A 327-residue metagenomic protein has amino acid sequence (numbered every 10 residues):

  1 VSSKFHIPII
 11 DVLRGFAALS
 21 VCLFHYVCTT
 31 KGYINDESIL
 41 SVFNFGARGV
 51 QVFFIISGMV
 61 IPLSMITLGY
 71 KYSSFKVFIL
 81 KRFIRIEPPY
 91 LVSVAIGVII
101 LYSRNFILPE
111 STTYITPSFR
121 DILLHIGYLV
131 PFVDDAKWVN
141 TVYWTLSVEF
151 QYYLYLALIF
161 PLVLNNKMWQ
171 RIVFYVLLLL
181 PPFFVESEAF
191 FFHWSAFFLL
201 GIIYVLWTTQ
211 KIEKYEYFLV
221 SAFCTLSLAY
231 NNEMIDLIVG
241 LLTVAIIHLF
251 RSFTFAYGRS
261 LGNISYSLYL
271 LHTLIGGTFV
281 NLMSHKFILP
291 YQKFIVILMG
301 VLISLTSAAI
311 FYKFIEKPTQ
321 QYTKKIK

Functional and structural regions predicted by a protein language model:
V1-I9, L19, L23-N44, L63-K76 (+5 more regions): Alpha-helical transmembrane segments in multi-pass integral membrane proteins
K4-I9, I96, L101, L124-P131 (+3 more regions): Hydrophobic, membrane-facing alpha-helical anchors
I10-V21, V50, I56, S93 (+2 more regions): Hydrophobic alpha-helical transmembrane segments of polytopic
R14, C22, Q51, G58 (+7 more regions): Generic structural signal for small/hydrophobic residues in well-ordered secondary structure, especially within
F16, V27, F53, S147 (+2 more regions): Active-site His/Glu-centered metal-binding helix of metallohydrolases
S41-F45, K76, L80, I86-F150 (+2 more regions): Membrane-interface helix-loop-helix regions
V50-I84, P89-P109, I275, F279 (+3 more regions): Juxtamembrane transmembrane-helix termini
G58, Y153-I159: Alpha-helical scaffold elements that line and support the substrate/ligand-binding pocket of soluble hydrolases
